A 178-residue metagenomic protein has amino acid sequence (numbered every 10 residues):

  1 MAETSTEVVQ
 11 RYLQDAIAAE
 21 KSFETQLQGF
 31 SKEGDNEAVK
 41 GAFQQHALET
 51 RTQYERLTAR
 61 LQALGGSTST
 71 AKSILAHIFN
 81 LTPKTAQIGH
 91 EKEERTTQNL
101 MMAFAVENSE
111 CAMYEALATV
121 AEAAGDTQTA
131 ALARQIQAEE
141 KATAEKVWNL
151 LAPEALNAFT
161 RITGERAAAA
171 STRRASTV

Functional and structural regions predicted by a protein language model:
M1-V178: Amphipathic alpha-helical hairpins
